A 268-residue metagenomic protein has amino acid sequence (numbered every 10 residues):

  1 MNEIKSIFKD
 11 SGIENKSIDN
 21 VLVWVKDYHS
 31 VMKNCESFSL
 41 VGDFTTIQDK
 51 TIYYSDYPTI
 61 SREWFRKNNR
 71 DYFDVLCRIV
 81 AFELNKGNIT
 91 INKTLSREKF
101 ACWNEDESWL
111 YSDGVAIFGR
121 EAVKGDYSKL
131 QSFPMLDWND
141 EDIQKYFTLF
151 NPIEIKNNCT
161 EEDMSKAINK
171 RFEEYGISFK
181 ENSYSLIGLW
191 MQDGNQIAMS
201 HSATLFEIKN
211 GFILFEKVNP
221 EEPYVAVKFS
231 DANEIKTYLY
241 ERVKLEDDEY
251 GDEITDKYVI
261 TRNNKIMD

Functional and structural regions predicted by a protein language model:
M1-S6: Generic N-terminal leader/targeting and pre-domain segments
I7-M199, E207-N219: Acidic/His-rich structured neighborhood in mature extracellular/periplasmic domains
L214-V218, S230-D268: Low-complexity, Gly/Ser/Thr/Pro-rich intrinsically disordered linker/tail segments
E221-F229: Outer-membrane beta-barrel translocator/channel fold
